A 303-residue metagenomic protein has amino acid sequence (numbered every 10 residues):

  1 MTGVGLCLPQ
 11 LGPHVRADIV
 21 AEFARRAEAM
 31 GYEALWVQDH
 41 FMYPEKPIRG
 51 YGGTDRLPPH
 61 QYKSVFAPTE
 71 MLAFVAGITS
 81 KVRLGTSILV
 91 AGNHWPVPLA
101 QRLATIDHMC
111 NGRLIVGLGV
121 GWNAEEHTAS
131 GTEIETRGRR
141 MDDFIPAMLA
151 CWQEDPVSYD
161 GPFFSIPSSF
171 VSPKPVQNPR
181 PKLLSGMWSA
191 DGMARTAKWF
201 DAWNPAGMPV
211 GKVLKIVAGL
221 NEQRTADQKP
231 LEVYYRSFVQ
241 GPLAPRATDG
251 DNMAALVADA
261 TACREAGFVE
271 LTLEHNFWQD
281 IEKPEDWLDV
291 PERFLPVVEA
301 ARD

Functional and structural regions predicted by a protein language model:
M1-D303: Active-site-adjacent structural elements that line small-molecule/cofactor binding pockets in enzymes
